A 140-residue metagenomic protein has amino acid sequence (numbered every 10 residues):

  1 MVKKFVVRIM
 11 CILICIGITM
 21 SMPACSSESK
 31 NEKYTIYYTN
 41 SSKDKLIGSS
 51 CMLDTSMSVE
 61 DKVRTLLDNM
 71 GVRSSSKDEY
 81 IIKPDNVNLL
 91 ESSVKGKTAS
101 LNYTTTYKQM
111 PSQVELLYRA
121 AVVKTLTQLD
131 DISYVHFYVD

Functional and structural regions predicted by a protein language model:
V2-I16, M20-D140: Bimodal "functional hotspot" detector
